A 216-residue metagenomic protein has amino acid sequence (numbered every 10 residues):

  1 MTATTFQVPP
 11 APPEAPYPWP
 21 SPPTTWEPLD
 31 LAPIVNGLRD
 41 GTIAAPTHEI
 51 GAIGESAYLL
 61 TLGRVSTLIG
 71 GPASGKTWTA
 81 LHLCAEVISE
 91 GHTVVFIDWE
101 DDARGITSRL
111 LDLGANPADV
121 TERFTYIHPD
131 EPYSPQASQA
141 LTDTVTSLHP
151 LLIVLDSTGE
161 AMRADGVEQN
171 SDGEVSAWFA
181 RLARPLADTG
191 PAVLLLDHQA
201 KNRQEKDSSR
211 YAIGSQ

Functional and structural regions predicted by a protein language model:
T2-F6, P10, T142, G159: TOPRIM fold recognition
A3-F6, E122, S147, G190: N-terminal compositionally biased, intrinsically disordered segments and leader/signal-like regions
F6-N116: The Walker A/P-loop phosphate-binding site
I43-P46, D130-P132, S171-D172, N202-Q204: Short, flexible loop segments at the rims of nucleotide/cofactor-binding pockets, characterized by
S56, S74, E90-A177, R184: Conserved inter-motif catalytic segment of the P-loop NTP-binding fold
G63, L148-H149, D188-T189: Structured loop/turn residues at beta-strand edges in well-structured enzyme cores
T67-L68, A73, T77-W78, G91 (+1 more regions): Phosphate-binding/switch region of NTP-binding enzymes
L83, R109-D112, V167-N170, D207-G214: Short, glycine/charged-enriched secondary-structure capping and boundary segments
